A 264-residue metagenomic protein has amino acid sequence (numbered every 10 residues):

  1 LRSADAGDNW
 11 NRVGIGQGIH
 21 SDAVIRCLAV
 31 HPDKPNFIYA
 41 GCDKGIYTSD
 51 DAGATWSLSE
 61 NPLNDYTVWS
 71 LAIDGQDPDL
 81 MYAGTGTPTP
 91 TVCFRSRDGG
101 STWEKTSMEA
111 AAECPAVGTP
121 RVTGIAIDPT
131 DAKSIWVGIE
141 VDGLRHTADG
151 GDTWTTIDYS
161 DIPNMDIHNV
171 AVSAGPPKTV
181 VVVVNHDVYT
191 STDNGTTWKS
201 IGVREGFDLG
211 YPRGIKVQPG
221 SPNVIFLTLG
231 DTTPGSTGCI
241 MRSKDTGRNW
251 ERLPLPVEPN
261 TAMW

Functional and structural regions predicted by a protein language model:
L1-W264: Extracellular glycan-interacting surfaces
